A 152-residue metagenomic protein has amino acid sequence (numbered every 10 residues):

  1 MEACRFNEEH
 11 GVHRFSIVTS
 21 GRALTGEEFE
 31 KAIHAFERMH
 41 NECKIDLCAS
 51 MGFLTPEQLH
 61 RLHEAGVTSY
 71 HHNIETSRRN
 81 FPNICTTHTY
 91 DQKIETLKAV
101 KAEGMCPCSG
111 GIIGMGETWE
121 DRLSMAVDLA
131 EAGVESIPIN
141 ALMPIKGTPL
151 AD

Functional and structural regions predicted by a protein language model:
M1, L24-S69, I74-R78, I113-D121: Canonical radical SAM enzyme core domain
M1-S16, R38-N41: Conserved alpha-helical substructure of the radical SAM core
E8-E9, L62-G66, K98, A102 (+1 more regions): Acidic (Asp/Glu)-rich catalytic clusters
H13, T68, E135: Conserved acidic residues
S16, G21-L24, L54-L59, T68-Y90 (+3 more regions): Conserved radical SAM core fold
I17, E42, L47, D91-P149: Conserved C-terminal portion of the radical SAM core fold that forms the substrate/S-adenosylmethionine-binding
D152: Short, glycine/charged-rich beta-strand-loop motifs at protein surfaces that mediate ligand recognition and catalysis
